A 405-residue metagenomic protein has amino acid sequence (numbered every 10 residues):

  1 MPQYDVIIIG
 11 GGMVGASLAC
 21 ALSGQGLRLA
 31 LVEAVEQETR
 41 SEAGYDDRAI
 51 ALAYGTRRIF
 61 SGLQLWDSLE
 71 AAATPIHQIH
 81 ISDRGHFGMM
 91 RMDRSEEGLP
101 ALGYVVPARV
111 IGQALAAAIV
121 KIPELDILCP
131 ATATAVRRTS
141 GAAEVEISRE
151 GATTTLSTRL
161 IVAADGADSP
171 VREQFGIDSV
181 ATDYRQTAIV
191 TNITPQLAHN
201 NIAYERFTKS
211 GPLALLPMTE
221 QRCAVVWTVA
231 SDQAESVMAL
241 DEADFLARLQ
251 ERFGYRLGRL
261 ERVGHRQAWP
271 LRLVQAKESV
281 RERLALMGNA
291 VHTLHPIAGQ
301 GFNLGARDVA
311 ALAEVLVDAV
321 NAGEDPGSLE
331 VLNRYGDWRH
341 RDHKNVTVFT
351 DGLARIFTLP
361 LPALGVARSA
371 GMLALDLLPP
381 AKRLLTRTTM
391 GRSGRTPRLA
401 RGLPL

Functional and structural regions predicted by a protein language model:
P2-Q3, S61-G62, A72-Q174, T182-T187: Conserved N-terminal helical subregion
Y4-L31: N-terminal Rossmann-like FAD-binding beta1-loop-alpha1 element of flavoenzymes
S23-Y45: Glycine-rich FAD pyrophosphate-binding loop
D46-E70: N-terminal glycine-rich dinucleotide-binding loop that anchors FAD/FMN and/or NAD(P) in oxidoreductases
D168-A203, Q221-C223, V229-Q233, L249-Q250: Central beta-strand plus flanking loop segment that forms part of the substrate or channel wall within the catalytic
T208-P270: Conserved FAD/dinucleotide-binding core of flavoprotein oxidoreductases
E278-P296: Short FAD-binding loop at a beta-strand-to-alpha-helix junction that anchors the flavin cofactor in diverse
E314-L405: C-terminal helical "tail/cap" subdomain of flavin- and related membrane-associated enzymes
